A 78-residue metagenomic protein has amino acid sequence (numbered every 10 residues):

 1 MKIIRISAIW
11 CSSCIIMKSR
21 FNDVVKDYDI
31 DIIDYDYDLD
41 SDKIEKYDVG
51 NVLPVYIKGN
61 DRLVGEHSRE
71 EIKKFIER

Functional and structural regions predicted by a protein language model:
M1, Y28-I30, P54: A structural micro-motif
M1-K26: Local sequence-structure signature of Cys/Sec-based thiol-disulfide redox active-site neighborhoods
R5-I6, D29-D42: Thiol-based oxidoreductase modules, predominantly thioredoxin-like and allied folds used for disulfide exchange
A8-C11, D38, E66: Short, surface-exposed acidic/glycine-rich loop or hinge patches that mediate macromolecular interfaces
K18-F21, I32, E66: Catalytic cores of transferase enzymes with a strong primary signal for eukaryotic protein kinases
D42-D48, K73-F75: Short amphipathic alpha-helix with an adjacent loop that forms part of the alpha/beta core around
Y47-I57: Structural micro-motif
I57-R78: Non-catalytic, surface beta->alpha helical segment in thiol-disulfide oxidoreductase systems
